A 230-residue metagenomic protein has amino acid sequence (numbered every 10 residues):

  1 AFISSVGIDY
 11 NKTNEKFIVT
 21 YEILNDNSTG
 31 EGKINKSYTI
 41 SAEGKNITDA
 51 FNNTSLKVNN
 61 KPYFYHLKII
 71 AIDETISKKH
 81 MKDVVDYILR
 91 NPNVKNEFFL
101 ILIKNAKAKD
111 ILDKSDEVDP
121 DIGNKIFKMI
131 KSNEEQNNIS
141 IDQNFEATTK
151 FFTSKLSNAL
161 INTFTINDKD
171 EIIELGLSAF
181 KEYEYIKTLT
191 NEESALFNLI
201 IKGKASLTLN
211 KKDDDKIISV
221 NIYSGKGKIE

Functional and structural regions predicted by a protein language model:
A1-E230: Membrane-proximal alpha-helical signals and transmembrane carboxylates
